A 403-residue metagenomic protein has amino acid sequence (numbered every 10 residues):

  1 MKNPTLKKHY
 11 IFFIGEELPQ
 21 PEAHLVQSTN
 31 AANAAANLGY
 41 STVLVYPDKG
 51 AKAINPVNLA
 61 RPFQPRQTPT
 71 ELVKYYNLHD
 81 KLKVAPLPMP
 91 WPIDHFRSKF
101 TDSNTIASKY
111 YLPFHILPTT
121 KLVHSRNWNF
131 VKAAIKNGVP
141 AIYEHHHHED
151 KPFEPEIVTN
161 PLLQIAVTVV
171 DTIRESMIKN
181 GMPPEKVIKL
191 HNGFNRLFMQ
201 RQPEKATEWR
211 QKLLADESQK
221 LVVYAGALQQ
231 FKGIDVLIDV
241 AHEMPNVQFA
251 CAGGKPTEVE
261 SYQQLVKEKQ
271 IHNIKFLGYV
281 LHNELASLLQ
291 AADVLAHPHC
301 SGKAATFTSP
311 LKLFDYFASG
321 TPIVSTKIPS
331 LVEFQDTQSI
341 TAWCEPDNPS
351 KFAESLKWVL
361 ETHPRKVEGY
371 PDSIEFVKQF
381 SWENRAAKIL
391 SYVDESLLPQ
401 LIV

Functional and structural regions predicted by a protein language model:
N3-S28, V45-K49: Nucleotide-activated donor-dependent transferases that construct or modify glycoconjugates
I11-F13, V167, D216-K232, I238-A241 (+1 more regions): Conserved donor-binding/catalytic core segment of Leloir-type glycosyltransferases
E22, Q229-K232, L281-S287, D293-F317 (+1 more regions): Nucleotide-sugar-dependent
T172, G193: Carbohydrate-associated surface elements
Q200-A215, R365: A short helix/loop element that forms part of the nucleotide-sugar donor recognition site in Leloir-type
A250, E260-S287: Nucleotide-activated donor-binding/catalytic signature segment of Leloir-type glycosyltransferases, i.e., the conserved
T341-S350, K357-P364: Conserved acidic donor-binding segment of nucleotide-sugar-dependent glycosyltransferases
W358-P364, W382-V403: C-terminal alpha-helical cap of glycosyltransferases
